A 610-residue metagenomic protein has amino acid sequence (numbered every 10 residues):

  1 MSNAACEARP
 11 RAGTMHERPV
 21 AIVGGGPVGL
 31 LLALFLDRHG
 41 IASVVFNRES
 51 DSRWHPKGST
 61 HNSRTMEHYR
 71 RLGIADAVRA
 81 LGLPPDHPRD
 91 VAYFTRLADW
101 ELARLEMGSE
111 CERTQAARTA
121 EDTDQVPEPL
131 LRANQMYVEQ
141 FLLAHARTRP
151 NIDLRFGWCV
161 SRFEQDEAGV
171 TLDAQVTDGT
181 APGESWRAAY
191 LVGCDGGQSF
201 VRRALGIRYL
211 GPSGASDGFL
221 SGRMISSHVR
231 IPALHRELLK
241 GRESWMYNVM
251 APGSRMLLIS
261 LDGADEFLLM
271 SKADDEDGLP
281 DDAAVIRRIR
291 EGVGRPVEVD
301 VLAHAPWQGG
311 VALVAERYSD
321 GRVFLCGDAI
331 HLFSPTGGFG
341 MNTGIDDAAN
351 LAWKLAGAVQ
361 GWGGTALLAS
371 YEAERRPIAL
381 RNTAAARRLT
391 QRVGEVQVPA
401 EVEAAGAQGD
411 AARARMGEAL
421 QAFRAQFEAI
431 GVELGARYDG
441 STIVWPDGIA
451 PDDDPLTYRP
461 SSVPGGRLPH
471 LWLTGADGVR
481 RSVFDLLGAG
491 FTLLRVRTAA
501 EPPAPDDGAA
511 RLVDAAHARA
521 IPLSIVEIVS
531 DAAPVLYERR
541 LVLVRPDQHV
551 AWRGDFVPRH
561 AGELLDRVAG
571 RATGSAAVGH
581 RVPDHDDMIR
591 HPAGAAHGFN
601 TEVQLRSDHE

Functional and structural regions predicted by a protein language model:
G13-V28: Beta1/beta-strand and adjacent pyrophosphate-binding region of the FAD-binding site in flavoprotein oxidoreductases
G24-L34, L142, G193, V301-H304 (+6 more regions): Conserved mid-domain beta->alpha element of the FAD-binding
D37-K57: Glycine-rich FAD pyrophosphate-binding loop
K57, H61-H145: Active-site-adjacent segment of FAD-dependent monooxygenases/related oxidoreductases
D76, A144, Y190, C194-G310 (+1 more regions): Conserved FAD-binding catalytic core of PHBH/FMO-like flavoproteins
F156-V170: A conserved short coil-to-beta-strand element within the FAD-binding core of flavoproteins
T180-Y190: Core beta-strand elements of the Rossmann-like FAD/NAD(P) dinucleotide-binding domain in flavoenzyme oxidoreductases
A356-G466, W472, R481-L487, F491 (+3 more regions): C-terminal helical "tail/cap" subdomain of flavin- and related membrane-associated enzymes
